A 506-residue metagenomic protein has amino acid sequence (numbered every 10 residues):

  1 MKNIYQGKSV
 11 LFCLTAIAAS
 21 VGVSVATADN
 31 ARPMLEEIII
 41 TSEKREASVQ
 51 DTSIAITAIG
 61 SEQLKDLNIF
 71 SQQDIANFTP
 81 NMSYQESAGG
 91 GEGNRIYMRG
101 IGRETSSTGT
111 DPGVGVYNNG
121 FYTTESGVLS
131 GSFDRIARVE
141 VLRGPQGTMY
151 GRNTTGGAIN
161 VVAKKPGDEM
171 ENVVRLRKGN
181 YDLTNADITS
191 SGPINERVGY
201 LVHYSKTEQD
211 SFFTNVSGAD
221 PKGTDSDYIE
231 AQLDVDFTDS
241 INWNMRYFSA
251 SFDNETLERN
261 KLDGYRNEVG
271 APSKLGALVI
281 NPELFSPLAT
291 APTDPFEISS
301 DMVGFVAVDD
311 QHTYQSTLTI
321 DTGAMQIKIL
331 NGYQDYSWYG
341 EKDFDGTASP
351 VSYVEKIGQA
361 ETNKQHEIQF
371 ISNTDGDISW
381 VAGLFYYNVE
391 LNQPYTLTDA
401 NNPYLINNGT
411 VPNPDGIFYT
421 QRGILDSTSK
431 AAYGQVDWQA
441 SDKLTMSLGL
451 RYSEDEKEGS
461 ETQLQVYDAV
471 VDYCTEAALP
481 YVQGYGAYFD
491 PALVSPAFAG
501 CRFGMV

Functional and structural regions predicted by a protein language model:
M1-L67, Q73-N77, S191, D239-S240 (+2 more regions): N-terminal Sec signal peptide and the immediately downstream disordered periplasmic leader that contains the TonB box
R32-E169: Acidic, small-polar-rich N-terminal luminal/periplasmic segments of exported/outer-membrane proteins
I69, N195-R197, D236-S240, T322-M325 (+2 more regions): Outer-membrane beta-barrel channels and translocator barrels
D111-G113, E125, D134-R143, T148-N215 (+5 more regions): Outer-membrane beta-barrel translocator/receptor signature
N118-G120, R143, G192, L233-V235 (+7 more regions): Residue-level signature of outer-membrane beta-barrel architecture
N160, D168-E169, R177, I188-S286 (+5 more regions): Periplasmic-side early beta-strands and strand-to-turn transitions of outer-membrane beta-barrels
N172-V174, Y200-V202, W243-M245, I327-I329 (+2 more regions): Transmembrane beta-strands of outer-membrane beta-barrel proteins
V216-S217, V381, Y386-V506: Signature of Gram-negative outer-membrane beta-barrel scaffolds
